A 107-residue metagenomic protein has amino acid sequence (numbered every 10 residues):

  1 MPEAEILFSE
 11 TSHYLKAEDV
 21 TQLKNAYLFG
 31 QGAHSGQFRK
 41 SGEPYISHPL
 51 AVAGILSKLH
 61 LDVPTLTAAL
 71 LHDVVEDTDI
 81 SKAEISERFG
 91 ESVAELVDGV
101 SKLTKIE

Functional and structural regions predicted by a protein language model:
M1-E107: Active-site helical microenvironments for divalent-metal-assisted chemistry
